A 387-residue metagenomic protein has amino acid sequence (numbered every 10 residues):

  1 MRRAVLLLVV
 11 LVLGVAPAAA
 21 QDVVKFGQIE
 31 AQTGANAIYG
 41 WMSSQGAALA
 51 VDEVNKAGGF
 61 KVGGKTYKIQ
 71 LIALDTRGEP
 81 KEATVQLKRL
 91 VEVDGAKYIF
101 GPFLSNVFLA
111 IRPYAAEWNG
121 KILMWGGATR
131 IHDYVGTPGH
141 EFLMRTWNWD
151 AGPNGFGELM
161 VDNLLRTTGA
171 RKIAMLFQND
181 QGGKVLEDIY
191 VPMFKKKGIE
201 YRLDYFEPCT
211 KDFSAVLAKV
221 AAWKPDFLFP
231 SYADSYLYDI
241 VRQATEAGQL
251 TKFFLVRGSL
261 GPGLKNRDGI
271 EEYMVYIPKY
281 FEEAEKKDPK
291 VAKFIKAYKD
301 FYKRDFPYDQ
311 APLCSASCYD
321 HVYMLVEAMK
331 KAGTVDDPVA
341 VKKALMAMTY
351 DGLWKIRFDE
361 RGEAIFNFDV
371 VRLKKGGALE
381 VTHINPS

Functional and structural regions predicted by a protein language model:
A4-G14: Sec-dependent N-terminal signal peptides
V15-A20: Sec/Tat signal peptide C-region and signal peptidase I cleavage site
V23, I38-Q45, A57-T137, T146 (+3 more regions): Beta-alpha junction/loop-to-helix N-cap segments that form part of ligand/metal-binding clefts
G27-A48, L74-P80, F103-N106, L176-V185 (+2 more regions): Extracytoplasmic "Venus flytrap"
A48-G59, K88-A96, R112-G120, G136 (+7 more regions): Sec-exported extracytoplasmic/periplasmic mature domains
V93-Y205, L250-Y276: Extracytoplasmic ligand/sensor domains, especially the bilobed periplasmic-binding protein
A244-Y319, R372-K374, L379-P386: Extracellular/periplasmic periplasmic-binding protein-like sensory domains
D300-A316, V322, V326-E380: Segments of small-molecule ligand-sensing domains
